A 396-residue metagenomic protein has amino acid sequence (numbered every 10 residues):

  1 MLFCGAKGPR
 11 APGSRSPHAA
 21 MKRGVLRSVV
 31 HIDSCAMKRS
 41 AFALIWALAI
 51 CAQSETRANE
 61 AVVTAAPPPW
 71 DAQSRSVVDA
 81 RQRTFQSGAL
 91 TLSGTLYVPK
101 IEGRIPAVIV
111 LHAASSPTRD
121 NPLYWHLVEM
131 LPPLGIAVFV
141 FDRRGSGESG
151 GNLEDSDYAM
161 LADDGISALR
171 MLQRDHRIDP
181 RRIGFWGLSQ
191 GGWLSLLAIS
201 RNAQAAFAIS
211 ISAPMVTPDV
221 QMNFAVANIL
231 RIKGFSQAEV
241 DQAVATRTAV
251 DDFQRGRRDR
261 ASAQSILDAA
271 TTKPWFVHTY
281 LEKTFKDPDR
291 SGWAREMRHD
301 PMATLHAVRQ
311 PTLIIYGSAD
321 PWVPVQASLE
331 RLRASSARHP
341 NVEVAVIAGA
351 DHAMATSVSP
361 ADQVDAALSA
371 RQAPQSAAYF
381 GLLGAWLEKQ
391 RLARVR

Functional and structural regions predicted by a protein language model:
V63-I101: N-terminal cap/lid segment of alpha/beta-hydrolase-fold proteins
R104-A113: Short beta-strand element of the alpha/beta-hydrolase
P117-L127, R143: The serine-hydrolase catalytic nucleophile loop
L131-E148: Conserved alpha/beta-hydrolase
S156-D175: Alpha/beta-hydrolase active-site loop
M171-F235: Primarily recognizes the serine-hydrolase "nucleophile elbow" in alpha/beta-hydrolase and SGNH/GDSL folds
I209-T304: Accessory cap/linker subdomain of secreted extracellular hydrolases
V308, I314-Y316: Short beta-strand/loop motif that positions the catalytic acidic residue of the alpha/beta-hydrolase fold
